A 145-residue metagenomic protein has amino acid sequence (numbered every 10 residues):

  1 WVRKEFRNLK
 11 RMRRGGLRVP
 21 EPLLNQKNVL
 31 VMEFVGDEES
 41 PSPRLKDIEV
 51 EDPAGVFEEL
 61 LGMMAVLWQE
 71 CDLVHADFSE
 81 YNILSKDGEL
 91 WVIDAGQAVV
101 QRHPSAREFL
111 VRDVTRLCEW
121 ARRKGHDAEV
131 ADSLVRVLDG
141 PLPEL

Functional and structural regions predicted by a protein language model:
W1-P41: Conserved ATP-binding subdomain of kinase catalytic cores across diverse folds
N8, M63-M64: Conserved hydrophobic core/spine positions of the Hanks-type protein kinase catalytic domain
R13-R18, S42-E51, G55-E59, W68: A mid-sequence, solvent-exposed acidic-amphipathic segment
N28, M32-P53, Q97-V100: A glycine-centered beta->alpha junction motif in the catalytic cores of kinase/phosphotransferase enzymes
N28-V29, N82, E89: Structural motif
D52-L60, W68-H75, K86-L145: C-lobe/activation-segment region of protein kinase-like
D77, Y81-I83: Catalytic-loop signature of eukaryotic-like protein kinases
